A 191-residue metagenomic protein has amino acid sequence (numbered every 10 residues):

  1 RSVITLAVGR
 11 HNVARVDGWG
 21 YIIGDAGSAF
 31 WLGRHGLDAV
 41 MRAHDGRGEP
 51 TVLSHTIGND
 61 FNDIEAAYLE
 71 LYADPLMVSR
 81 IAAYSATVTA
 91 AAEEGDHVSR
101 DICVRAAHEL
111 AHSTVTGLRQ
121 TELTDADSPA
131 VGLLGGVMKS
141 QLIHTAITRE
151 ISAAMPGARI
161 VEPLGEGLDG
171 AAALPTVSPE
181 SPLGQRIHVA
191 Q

Functional and structural regions predicted by a protein language model:
R1-P50, L183-R186: Phosphate-binding/catalytic loop of phosphoryl-transfer enzymes
L37-Q191: ATP-binding/phosphotransfer module of carbohydrate and carboxylate kinases, centering on a glycine-rich
